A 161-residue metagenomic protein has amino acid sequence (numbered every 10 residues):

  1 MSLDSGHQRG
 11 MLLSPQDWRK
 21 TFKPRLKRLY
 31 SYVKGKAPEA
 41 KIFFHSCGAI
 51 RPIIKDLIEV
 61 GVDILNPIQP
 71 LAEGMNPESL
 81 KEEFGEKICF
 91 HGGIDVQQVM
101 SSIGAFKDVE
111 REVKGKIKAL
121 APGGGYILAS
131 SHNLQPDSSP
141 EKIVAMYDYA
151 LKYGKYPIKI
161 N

Functional and structural regions predicted by a protein language model:
M1-N161: Active-site loop segments of alpha/beta catalytic cores
